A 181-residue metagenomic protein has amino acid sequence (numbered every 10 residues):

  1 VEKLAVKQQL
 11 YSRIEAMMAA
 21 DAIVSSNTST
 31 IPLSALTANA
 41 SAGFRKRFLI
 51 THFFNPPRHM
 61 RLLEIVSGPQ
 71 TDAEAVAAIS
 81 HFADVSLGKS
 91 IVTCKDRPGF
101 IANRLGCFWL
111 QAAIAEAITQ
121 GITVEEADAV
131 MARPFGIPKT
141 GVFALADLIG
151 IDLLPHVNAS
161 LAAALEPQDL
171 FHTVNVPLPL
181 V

Functional and structural regions predicted by a protein language model:
V1-V181: N-terminal glycine-rich phosphate-binding loop for ADP-containing cofactors
